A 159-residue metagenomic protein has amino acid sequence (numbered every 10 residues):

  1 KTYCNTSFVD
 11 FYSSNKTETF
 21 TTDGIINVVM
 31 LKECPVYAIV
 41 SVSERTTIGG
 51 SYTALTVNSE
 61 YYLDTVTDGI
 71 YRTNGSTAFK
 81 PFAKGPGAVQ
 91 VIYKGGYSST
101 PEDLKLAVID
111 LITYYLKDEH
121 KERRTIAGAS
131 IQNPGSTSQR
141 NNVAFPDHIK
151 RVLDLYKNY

Functional and structural regions predicted by a protein language model:
K1-Y159: Divalent metal-cofactor coordination and adjacent catalytic microenvironments
